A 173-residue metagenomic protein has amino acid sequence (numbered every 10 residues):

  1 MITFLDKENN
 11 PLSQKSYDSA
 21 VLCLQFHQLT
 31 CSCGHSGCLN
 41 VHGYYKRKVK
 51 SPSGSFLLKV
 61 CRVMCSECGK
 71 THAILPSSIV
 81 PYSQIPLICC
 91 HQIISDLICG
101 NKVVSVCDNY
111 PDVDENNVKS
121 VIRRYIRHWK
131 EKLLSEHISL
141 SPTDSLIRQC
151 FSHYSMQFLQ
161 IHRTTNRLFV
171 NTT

Functional and structural regions predicted by a protein language model:
M1-I79: Short, conserved DNA-binding cores of transcription-related domains
M1-L12, F26, L134-T173: Long C-terminal interaction/binding lobes of large macromolecular proteins
D6, S19, Q28, K46-R47 (+5 more regions): Intrinsically disordered, low-complexity regions enriched in small/polar residues
N9-N10, N40, N101, N109 (+3 more regions): Detector for Asparagine
R47, R62, R123-R127, R148 (+2 more regions): Arginine residue identity/basic-tract feature
G69-L159: Short, positively charged, Gly/Tyr-enriched micro-motifs that form contact patches at catalytic or ligand/partner
